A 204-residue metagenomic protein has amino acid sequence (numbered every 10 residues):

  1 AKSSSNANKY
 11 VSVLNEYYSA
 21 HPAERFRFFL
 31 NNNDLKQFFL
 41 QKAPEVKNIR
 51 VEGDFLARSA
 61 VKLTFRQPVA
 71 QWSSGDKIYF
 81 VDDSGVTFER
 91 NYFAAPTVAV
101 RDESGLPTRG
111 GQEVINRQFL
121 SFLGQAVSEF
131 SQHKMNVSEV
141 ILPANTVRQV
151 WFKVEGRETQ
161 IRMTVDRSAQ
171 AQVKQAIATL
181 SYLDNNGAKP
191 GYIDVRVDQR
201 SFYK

Functional and structural regions predicted by a protein language model:
A1-F80, T87-F93: Terminal hydrophobic membrane-targeting helix
V11, N32, K36, L40 (+3 more regions): Extracytoplasmic/secreted envelope proteins and their assembly/folding machinery, especially bacterial periplasmic
H21-F28, G105-N116, I161-D166: Second-shell loop/turn segments in exported
L40-K47, V127-N136, L183-K189: Short secondary-structure junctions
K47-N48, R58, P68-Q71, F88-E89 (+4 more regions): Short beta-strands and strand-coil junctions in structured, solvent-facing domains, enriched
R50-E52, R58-T64, Y79-F80, T97-R101 (+4 more regions): Soluble periplasmic/extracytoplasmic beta-strand elements of cell-envelope proteins
K62-A144: Extracytoplasmic segments of membrane-associated envelope/inner-membrane machinery
V154-K204: Extracytoplasmic/luminal low-complexity segments enriched in Pro/Gly and acidic/polar residues that act as flexible
